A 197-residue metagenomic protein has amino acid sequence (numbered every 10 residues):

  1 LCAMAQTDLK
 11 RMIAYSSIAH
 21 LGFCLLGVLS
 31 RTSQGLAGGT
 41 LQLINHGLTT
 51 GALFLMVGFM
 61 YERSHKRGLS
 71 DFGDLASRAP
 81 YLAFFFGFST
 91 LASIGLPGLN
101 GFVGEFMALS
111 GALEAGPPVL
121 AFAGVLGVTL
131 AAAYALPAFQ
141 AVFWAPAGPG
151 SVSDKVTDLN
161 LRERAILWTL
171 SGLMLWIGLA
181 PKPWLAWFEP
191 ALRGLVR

Functional and structural regions predicted by a protein language model:
L1-A141: Hydrophobic transmembrane alpha-helices and their helix-loop junctions in integral membrane proteins
A79-Y81, A135-R197: Cytoplasmic/organellar membrane-interface segments at the starts of transmembrane helices in multi-pass inner-membrane
